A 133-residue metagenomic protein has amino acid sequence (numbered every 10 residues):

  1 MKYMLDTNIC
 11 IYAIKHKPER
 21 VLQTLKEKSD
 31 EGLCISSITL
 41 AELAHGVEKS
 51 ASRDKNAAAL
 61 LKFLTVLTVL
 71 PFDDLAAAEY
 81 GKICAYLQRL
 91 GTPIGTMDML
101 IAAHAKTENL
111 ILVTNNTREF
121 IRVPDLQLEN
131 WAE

Functional and structural regions predicted by a protein language model:
M1, A102, K106-E133: Acidic, PIN/NYN-like endoribonuclease modules and their adjacent C-terminal/linker elements
M1-I35, V47-L64, R89: Short, well-structured N-terminal submotif of metal-dependent ribonuclease cores
D6, S36, I94-G95, N116-T117: Histidine- and aromatic-rich ligand-binding microenvironments
D6-T7, V21, L43, Y80 (+2 more regions): Generic structural signal for small/hydrophobic residues in well-ordered secondary structure, especially within
I9-C10, T39, A76, I101 (+1 more regions): Alpha-helix capping/helix-boundary segments
S37, D73, A132: Residues at the C-termini of beta-strands that transition into short coil/loop
T68-V113: Active-site neighborhoods of divalent-metal-dependent phosphate/nucleic-acid chemistry enzymes
